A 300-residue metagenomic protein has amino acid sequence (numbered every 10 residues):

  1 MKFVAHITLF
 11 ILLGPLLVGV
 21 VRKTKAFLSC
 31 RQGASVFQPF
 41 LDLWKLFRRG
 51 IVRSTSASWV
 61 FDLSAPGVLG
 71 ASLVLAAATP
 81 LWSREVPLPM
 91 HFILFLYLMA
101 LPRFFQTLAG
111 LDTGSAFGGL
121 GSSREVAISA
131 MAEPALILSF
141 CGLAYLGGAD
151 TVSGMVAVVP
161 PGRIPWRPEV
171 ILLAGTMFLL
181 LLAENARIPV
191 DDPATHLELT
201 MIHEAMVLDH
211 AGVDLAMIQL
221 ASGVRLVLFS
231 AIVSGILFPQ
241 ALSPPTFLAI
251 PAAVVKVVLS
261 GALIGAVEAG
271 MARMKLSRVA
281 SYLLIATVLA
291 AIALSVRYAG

Functional and structural regions predicted by a protein language model:
F3-L17, P87-A100, G162-E184, L248-A249: Alpha-helical transmembrane segments
P15-T24, P102-G110, A174-D192, G261-A269: Transmembrane alpha-helical segments that form the membrane-embedded catalytic/substrate-channel core of multi-pass
C30-F47, D192-V213: Juxtamembrane inter-helical linkers in multi-pass membrane proteins
D42-V60, A116-L120, V207-D214: Cytosolic juxtamembrane amphipathic/interface segments immediately preceding and feeding into a transmembrane helix
L73-P89, Q106-S115, Y145-T151, A299-G300: Transmembrane alpha-helix boundary signature
L94-A109, A130-G147: Mid-bilayer segments of alpha-helical transmembrane spans in multi-pass integral membrane proteins that mediate
G142-I171: Juxtamembrane/interfacial segments at transmembrane-helix boundaries in multi-pass membrane proteins
L263-A290: Interfacial loop-to-transmembrane junctions
